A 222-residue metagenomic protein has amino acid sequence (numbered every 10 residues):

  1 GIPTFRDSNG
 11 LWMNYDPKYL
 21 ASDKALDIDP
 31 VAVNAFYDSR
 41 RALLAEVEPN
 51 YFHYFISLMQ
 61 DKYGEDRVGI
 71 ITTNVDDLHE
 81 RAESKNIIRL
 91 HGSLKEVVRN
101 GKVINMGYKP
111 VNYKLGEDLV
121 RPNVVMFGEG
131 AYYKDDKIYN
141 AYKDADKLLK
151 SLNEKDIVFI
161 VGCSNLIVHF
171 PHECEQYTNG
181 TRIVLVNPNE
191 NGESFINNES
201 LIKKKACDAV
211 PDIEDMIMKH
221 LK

Functional and structural regions predicted by a protein language model:
G1-K222: Conserved catalytic alpha/beta core of Sir2/sirtuin-type deacylases, generalized to analogous enzyme cores that bind
